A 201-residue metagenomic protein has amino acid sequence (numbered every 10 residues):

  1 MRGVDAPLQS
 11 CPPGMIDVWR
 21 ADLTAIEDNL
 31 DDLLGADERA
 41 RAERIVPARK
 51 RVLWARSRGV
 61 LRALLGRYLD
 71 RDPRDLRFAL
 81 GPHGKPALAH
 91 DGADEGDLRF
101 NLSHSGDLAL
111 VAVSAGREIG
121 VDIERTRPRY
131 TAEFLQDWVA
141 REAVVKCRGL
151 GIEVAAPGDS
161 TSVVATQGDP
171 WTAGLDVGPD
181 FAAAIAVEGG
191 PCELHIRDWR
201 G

Functional and structural regions predicted by a protein language model:
M1-G201: Core catalytic alpha/beta fold that binds nucleotide/phospho-ligands
